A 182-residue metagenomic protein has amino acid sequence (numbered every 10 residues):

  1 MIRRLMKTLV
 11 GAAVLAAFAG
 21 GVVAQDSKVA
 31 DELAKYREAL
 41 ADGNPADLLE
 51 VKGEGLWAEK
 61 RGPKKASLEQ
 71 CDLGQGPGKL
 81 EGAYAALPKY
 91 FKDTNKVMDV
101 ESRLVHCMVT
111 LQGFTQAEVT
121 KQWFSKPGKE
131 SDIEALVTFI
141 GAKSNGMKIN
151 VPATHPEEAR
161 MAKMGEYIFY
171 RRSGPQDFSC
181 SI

Functional and structural regions predicted by a protein language model:
I2-L48, K89-K163, Y167: Post-cleavage N-terminal segment of exported redox proteins
Q25-F91: N-terminal Sec/ER secretory leader and immediately downstream segment of secreted/extracellular precursors
G55-K60, E166-R172: Conserved catalytic-core segments centered on acid/base and nucleophilic motifs
G62, G128-S131, G174: Disordered low-complexity repeat/linker domains
P63-Q75, L136, G165-E166, P175-I182: The canonical Cys-X-X-Cys-His
E157, R172-Q176: Alpha-helix N-cap/loop-to-helix boundary motif
